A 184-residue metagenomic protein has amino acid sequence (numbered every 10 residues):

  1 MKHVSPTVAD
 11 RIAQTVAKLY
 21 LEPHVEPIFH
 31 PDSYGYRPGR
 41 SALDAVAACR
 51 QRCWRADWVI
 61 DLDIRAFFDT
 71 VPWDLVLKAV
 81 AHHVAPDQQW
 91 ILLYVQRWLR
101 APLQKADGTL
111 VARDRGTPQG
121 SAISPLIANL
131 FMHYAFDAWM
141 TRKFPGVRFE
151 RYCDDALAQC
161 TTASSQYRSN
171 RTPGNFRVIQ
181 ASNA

Functional and structural regions predicted by a protein language model:
M1-T7: Conserved phosphate-binding loops in nucleotide/dinucleotide-binding enzymes
T7, R11, R40-L43: Generic alpha-helical scaffold signal
V8-V16, R50: Duplex nucleic acid-engaging cores and interfaces of nucleic-acid transaction enzymes
R11-I12, L21, Q89-L92: N-terminal DNA-binding recognition helix of tyrosine site-specific recombinases/integrases
Q14-T15, L19-D32: Electropositive, glycine- and tryptophan-enriched low-complexity nucleic-acid-binding patches
I28-D32, Y36-R40, D44-F176, Q180 (+1 more regions): Conserved polymerase palm-domain catalytic core
